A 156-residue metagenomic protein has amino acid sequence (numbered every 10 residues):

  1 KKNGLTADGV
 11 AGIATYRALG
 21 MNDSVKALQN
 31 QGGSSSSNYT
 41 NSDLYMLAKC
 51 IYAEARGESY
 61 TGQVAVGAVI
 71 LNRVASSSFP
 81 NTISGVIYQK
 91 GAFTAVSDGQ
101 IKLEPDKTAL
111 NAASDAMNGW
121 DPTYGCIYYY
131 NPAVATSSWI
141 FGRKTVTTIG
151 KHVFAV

Functional and structural regions predicted by a protein language model:
K1-R17: Short acidic, glycine/serine/threonine-rich helix-capping segments at coil-helix boundaries
N3, D23, V74: Active-site catalytic pocket residues across diverse enzymes, especially alpha/beta-hydrolases
T6, R17-Y45, Y60-G62: Extracytoplasmic low-complexity/disordered linkers and repeat tracts associated with LysM-containing
A11, T15, D23, N131-A133: A mature extracytoplasmic/lumenal domain signature
N38-V156: Bacterial extracytoplasmic/cell-wall-associated proteins, especially those involved in peptidoglycan
